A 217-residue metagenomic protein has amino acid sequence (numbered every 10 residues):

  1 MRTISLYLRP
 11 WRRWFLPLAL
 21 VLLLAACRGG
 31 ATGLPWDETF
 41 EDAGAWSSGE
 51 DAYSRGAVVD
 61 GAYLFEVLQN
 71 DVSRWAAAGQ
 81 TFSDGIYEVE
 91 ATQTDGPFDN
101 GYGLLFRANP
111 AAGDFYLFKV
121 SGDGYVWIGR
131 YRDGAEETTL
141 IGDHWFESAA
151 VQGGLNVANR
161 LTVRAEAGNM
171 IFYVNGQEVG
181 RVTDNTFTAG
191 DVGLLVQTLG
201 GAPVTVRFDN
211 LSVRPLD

Functional and structural regions predicted by a protein language model:
L23-A26: C-terminal motif of bacterial Sec signal peptides marking the signal peptidase cleavage site
G29-E50: Extracellular carbohydrate-recognition regions
F40, D209-V213: Extracellular beta-strand elements of beta-rich domains used for carbohydrate recognition/degradation or cell-matrix
F40, V89, G153-V182: Carbohydrate-binding surfaces in secreted/extracellular proteins
S54-S73: Short carbohydrate-recognition loop motifs
L68-E136: Secretory/extracellular carbohydrate-interaction modules and structurally similar beta-sandwich "look-alikes"
A135-T162: Short, aromatic/His-centered strand-loop micro-motif at the edge of beta-sheets
V182-D209: Flexible glycan-contacting loops in extracellular carbohydrate-active proteins
